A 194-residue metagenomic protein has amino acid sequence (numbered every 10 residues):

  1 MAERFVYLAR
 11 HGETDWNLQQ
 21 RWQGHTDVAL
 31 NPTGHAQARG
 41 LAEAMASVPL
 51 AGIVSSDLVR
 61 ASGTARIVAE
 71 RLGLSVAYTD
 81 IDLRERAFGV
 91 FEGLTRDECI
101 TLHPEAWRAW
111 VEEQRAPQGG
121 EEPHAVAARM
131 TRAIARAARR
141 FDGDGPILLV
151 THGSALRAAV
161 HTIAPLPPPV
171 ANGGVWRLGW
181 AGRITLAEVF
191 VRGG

Functional and structural regions predicted by a protein language model:
M1-R4, L74, R86-E98, R139 (+2 more regions): Acidic, low-complexity terminal tails and accessory targeting/binding regions of phosphate-metabolizing enzymes
R4, A9-L74: Active-site-proximal alpha-helix that buttresses catalytic centers in soluble enzyme cores
V6, G143-G153: Generic beta-sheet signal
T14, A155-L156: Short active-site segment of divalent metal-dependent hydrolases/proteases that encodes the spacing between
V28, E70-R129: Phosphate-handling substructures
A46-P49, A137-P146: Glycine-rich phosphate-binding loop signature in dinucleotide/nucleotide-binding domains
S55-S56, A128, V150-T151: Short beta-strand scaffold positions
